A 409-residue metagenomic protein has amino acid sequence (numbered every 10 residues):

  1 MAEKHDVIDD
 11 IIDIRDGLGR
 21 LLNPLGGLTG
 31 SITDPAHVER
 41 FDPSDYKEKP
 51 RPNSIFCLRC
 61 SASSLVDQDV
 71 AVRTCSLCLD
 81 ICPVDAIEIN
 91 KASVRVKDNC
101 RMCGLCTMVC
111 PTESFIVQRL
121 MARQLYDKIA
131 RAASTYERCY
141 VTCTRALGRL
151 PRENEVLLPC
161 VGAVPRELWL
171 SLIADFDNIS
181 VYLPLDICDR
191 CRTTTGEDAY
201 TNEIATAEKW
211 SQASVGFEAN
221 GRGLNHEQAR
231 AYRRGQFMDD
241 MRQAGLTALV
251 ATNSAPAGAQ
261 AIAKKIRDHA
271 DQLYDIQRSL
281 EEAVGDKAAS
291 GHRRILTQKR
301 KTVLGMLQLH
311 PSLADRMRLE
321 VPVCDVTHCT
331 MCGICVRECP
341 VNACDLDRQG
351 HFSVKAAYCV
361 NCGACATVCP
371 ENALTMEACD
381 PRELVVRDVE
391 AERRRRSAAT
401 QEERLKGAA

Functional and structural regions predicted by a protein language model:
M1-E48, I55, S64-V70, L105-H226 (+2 more regions): Flanking helices and flexible, charged tails adjoining ferredoxin-like Fe-S electron-transfer domains in multi-subunit
S31-D34, T247-A257, K301: Proteins enriched for Cys/Gly/acidic motifs involved in redox and nucleic-acid/cofactor modification
H37-T74, V84-M102, L120-Y126, G223-Q228 (+5 more regions): Ferredoxin-like iron-sulfur electron-transfer modules
C60-S63, C78-I81, D85, C103-I116 (+4 more regions): Cys/His-rich metal-chelating microdomains
C100, C106, R233-G235: Short, cationic motifs built from Arg/Lys/His that form the positively charged side of catalytic pockets
N225-T252: N-terminal secretory signal peptides and thylakoid transit peptides that target proteins across membranes
Y232, A251-R294: C-terminal segment of N-terminal export signals and the immediately downstream linker at the start of the mature
